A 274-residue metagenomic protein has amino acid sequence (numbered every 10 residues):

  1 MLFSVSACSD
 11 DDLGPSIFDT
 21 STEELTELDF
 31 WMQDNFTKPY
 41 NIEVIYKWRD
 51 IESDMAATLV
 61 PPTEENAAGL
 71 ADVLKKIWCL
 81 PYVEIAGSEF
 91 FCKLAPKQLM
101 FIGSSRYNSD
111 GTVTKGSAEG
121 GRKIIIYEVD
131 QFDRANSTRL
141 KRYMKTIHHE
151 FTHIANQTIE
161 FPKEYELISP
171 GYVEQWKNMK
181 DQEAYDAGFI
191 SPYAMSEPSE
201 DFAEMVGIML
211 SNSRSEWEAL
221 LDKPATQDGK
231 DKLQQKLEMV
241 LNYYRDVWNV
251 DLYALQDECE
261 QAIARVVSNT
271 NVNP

Functional and structural regions predicted by a protein language model:
F3-A7: C-terminal motif of bacterial Sec signal peptides marking the signal peptidase cleavage site
S9-A86, K232-Q235, M239-P274: Acidic/polar, low-complexity intrinsically disordered N-terminal segments immediately downstream of a Sec signal
D12-L13, A68-R122: Auxiliary, metal-adjacent structural segments of Zn-dependent hydrolase domains
Y82-F101, T158, E216-A225, V250-E258: Surface-exposed patches in mature extracellular/periplasmic domains of secreted proteins
E128-H148: Short pre-active-site segment immediately N-terminal to the catalytic Zn-binding motif
K141-P162, A203: Active-site recognition of the HExxH zinc-binding catalytic motif
Q157-Q175: Short acidic alpha-helical/loop segments enriched in Asp/Glu that coordinate divalent cations
V173-P274: Metalloprotease/metallohydrolase-associated module, dominated by Zn2+-dependent proteases
